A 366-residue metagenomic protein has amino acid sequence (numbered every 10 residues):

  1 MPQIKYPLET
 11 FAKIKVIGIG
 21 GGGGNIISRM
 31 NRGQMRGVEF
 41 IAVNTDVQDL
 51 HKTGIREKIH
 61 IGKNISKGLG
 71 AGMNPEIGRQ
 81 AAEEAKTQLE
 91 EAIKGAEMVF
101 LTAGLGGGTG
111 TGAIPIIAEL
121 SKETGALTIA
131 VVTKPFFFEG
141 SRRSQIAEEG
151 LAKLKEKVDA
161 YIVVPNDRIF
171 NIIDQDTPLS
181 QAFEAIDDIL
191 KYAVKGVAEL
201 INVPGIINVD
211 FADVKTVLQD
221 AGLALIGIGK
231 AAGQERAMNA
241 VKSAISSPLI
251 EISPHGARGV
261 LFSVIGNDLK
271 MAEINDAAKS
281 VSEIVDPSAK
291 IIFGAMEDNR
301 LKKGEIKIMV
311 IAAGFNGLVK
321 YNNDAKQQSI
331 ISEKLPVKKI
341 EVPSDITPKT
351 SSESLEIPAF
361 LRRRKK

Functional and structural regions predicted by a protein language model:
M1-K366: Tubulin/FtsZ superfamily GTPase core signature
